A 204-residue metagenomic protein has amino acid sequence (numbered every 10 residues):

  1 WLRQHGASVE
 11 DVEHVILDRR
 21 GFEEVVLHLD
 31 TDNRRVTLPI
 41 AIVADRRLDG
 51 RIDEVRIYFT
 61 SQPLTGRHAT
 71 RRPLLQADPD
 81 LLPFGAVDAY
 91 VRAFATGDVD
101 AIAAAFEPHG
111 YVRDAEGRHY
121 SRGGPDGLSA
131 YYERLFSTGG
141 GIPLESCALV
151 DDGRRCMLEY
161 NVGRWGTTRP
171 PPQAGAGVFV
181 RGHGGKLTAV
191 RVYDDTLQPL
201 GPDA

Functional and structural regions predicted by a protein language model:
W1-A204: C-terminal and inter-domain tail/linker signature
